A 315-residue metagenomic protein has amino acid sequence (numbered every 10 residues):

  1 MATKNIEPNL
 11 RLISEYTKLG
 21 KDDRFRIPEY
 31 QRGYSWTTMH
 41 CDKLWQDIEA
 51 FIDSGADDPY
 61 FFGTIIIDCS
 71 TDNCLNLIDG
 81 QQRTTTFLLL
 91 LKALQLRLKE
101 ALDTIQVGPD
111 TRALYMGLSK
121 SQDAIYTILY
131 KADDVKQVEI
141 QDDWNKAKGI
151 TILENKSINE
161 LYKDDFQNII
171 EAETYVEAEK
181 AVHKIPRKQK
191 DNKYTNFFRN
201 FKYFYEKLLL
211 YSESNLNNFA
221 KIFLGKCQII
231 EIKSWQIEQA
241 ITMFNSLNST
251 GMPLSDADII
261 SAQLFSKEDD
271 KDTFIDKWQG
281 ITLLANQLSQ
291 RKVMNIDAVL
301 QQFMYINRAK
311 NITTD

Functional and structural regions predicted by a protein language model:
M1-D315: Covalent nucleotidyltransferase
